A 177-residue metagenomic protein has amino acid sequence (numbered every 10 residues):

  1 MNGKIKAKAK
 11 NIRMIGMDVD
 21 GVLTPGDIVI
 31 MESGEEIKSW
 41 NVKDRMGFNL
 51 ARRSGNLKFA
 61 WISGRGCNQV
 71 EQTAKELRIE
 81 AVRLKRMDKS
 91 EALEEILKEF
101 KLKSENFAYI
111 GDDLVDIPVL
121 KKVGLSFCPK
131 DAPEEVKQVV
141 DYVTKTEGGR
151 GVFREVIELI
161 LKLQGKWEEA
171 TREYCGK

Functional and structural regions predicted by a protein language model:
M1-V19, K166-K177: Non-catalytic pre-domain segments flanking phosphatase-related domains
K6, D27-L50: Basic, amphipathic juxtamembrane/active-site segments that coordinate anionic phosphate or diphosphate groups
K10-I28, L120, F153: Asp-based phosphoryl-transfer active-site loop
N11-R13, L57, E105-N106: Short coil/turn segments at beta-strand junctions that form active-site/ligand-binding loops
V22, F48-T73, L84, L120: Substrate-recognition element of Asp-dependent hydrolases with the DxDx(T/V) motif
L23-M31, V70-R78: Short, basic/glycine-rich phosphate-binding loops at helix/coil junctions that contact nucleotide phosphates
I37-K38, K75-L77, A81-R83, S90-K177: Mg2+-dependent phosphoryl-transfer enzymes with acidic/Ser/Thr/Gly-rich catalytic loops
